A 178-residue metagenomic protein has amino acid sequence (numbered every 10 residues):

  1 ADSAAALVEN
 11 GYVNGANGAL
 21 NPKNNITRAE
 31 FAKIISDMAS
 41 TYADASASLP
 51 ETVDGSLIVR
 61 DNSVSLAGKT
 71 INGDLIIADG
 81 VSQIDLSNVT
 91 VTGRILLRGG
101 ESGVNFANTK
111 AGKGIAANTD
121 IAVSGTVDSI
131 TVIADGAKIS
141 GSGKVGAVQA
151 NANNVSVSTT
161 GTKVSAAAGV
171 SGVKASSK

Functional and structural regions predicted by a protein language model:
A1-D61, S65-A67, I76, D85 (+1 more regions): N-terminal propeptides
S46, S176-K178: Glycine-centered loop/turn motifs
G55, R60-D61, G68, G73 (+14 more regions): Residues on the solvent-exposed faces and adjacent turns of beta-rich solenoids used to engage binding targets
Q83, G103, S156: Surface-exposed, flexible loop/turn segments at secondary-structure boundaries
